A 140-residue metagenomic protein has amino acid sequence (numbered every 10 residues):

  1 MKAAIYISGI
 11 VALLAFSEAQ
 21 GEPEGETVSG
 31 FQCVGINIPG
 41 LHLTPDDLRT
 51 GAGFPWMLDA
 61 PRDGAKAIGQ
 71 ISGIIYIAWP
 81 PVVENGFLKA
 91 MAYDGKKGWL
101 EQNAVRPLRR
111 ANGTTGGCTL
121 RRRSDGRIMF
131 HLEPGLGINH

Functional and structural regions predicted by a protein language model:
M1-G9: Sec-dependent signal peptide recognition, specifically the positively charged N-region followed immediately by
L14-S17: N-terminal signal peptide c-region/cleavage motif recognized by signal peptidases
G21-P45, M91-H140: Boundary regions of SH3-family modules and the immediately adjacent low-complexity/disordered segments in eukaryotic
P45-M57: Short, basic/aromatic beta-hairpin or loop at an interaction surface
D59-G73: SH3/SH3-like (including bacterial SH3b) beta-barrel domains that bind proline-rich motifs or cell-wall ligands
G73-Y76, K97: Residue-level marker of beta-strand positions
I74, L88-A92: SH3/SH3-like beta-barrel fold
P80-G86, D94: Short, charged beta-turn/beta-strand-edge "cap" motif at the junction between a beta-strand and an adjacent loop
